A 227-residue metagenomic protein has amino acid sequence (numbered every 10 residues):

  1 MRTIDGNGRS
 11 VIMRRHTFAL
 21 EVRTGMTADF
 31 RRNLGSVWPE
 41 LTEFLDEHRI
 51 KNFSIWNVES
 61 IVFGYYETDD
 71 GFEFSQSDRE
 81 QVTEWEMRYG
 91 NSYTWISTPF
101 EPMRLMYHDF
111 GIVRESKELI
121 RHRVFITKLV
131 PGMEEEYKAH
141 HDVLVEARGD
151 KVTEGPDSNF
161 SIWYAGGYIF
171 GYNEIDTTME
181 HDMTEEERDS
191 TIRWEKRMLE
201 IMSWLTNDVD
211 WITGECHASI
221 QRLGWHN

Functional and structural regions predicted by a protein language model:
M1-I12: N-terminal amphipathic/basic-hydrophobic helices that include classical n-h-c signal peptides and signal-anchor
R14-A28, I120-E135: Short glycine-/aliphatic-rich beta-strand segments at the starts of folded cytosolic domains
M26-R49, M133-D157: Short amphipathic alpha-helical segments
L34, G64, F125, Y137 (+2 more regions): Hydrophobic pocket/interface hotspot
P39-F63, E67-T68, G149-T178: Short, glycine- and small/hydrophobic-rich beta-strand elements in well-ordered beta-sheets
F44-K51, T68-E101, G155, I175-C216: An amphipathic, aromatic/His-enriched active-site/gating alpha helix that lines ligand/cofactor pockets
S97-K128: Surface-exposed beta-loop interaction hotspot
M103-E115, L205-N227: Acidic/histidine-enriched, glycine/proline-rich intrinsically disordered or flexible terminal extensions
